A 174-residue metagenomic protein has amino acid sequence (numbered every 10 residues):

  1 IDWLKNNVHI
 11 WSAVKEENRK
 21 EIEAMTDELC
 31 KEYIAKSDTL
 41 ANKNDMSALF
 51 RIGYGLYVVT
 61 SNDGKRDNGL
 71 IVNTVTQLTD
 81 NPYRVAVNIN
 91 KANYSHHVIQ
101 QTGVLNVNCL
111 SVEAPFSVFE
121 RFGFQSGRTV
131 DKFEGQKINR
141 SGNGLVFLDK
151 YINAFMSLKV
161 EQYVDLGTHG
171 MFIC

Functional and structural regions predicted by a protein language model:
I1-K36: FMN-binding flavodoxin-like domain, especially the glycine-rich phosphate-binding loop
I34-V72, T76-I173: Active-site-proximal mixed secondary-structure blocks
